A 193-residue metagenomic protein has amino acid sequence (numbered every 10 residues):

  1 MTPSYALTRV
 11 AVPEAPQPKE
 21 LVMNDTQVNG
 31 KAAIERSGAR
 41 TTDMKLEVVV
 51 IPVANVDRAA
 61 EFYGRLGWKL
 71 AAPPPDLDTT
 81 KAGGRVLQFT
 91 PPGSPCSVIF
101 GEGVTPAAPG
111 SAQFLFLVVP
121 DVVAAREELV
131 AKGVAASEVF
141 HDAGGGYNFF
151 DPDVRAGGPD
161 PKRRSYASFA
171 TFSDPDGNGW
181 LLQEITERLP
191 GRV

Functional and structural regions predicted by a protein language model:
M1-T42, R85, L117, R126-V193: Vicinal oxygen chelate
R40-M44, V50-S97, A124, A131: Core segments of cupin and vicinal oxygen chelate
T42-K45, A107-A112, K162-R164: Short glycine-enriched loop/turn motifs at secondary-structure junctions
E47-V50, Q88, Q113-F116, F169-T171: Short aromatic/hydrophobic contact patches that present stacked aromatics for nucleic-acid/ligand binding
N55, D121, D174: Acidic di-acidic motifs
L70, P109-A112, G191-V193: A short, polar/proline- and glycine-enriched secondary-structure boundary/capping micro-motif
Q88, V98-G101, W180-Q183: Conserved beta-strand in the GNAT
G101-V130: Helix-adjacent hinge/juxtasegments
